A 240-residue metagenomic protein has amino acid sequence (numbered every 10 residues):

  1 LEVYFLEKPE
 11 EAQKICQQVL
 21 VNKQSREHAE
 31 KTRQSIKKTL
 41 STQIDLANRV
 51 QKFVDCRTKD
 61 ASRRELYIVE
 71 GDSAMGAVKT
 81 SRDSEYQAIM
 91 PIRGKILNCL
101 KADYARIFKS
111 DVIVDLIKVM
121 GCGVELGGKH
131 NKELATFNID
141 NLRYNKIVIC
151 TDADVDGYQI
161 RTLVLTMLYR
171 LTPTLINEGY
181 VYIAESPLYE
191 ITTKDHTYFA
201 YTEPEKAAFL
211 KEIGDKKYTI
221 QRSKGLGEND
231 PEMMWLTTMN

Functional and structural regions predicted by a protein language model:
L1-K95, N131, F137-I139: GHKL-family ATPase ATP-binding module
V3-E7, Q18, N22-A29, C56-K59 (+8 more regions): Conserved, well-folded catalytic cores of nucleic-acid-processing and energy-transducing macromolecular machines
L6, C99-A102, R106-S110, D154-T162: Ordered, soluble secondary-structure elements with a strong preference for glycine-centered loop motifs and nearby
R49, V78-I147, T172, I176 (+3 more regions): Intrinsically disordered, low-complexity regulatory segments
V50, R57, L163, T174 (+1 more regions): Charged C-terminal transducer/switch regions of large nucleotide-driven machines
I68-E70, Y144-V155: Acidic beta-strand-to-loop metal/phosphate-binding motif
G76-K79, C99-L100, Y158-Q159, L236-T237: Short helix/loop capping segments that flank catalytic or ligand/cofactor-binding pockets
V112-D115, I160-M167, M233: Alpha-helical scaffold elements adjacent to nucleotide-binding pockets in ATP/GTP-utilizing enzyme cores
